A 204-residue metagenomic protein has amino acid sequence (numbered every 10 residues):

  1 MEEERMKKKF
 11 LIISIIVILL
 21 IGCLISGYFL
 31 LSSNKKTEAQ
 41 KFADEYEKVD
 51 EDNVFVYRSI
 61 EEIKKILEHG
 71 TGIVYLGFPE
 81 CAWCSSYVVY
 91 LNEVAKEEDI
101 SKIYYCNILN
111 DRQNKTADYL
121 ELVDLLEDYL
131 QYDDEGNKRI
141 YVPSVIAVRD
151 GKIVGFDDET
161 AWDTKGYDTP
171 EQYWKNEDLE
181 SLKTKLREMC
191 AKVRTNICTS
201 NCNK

Functional and structural regions predicted by a protein language model:
E4-L19: N-terminal Sec-pathway targeting helices
S14, L20-L30: Hydrophobic alpha-helical membrane-insertion segments, chiefly the h-region of N-terminal signal peptides
G27-G72, E80, L186-K204: Proteins that catalyze or organize thiol-disulfide redox chemistry and the adjacent proteostasis machinery handling
V54-Y57, L76, I100-D124: Thiol-based oxidoreductase modules, predominantly thioredoxin-like and allied folds used for disulfide exchange
E62-Y105: Local sequence-structure signature of Cys/Sec-based thiol-disulfide redox active-site neighborhoods
I73-Y75, K102-N107, S144-V148, G155-F156: Structural recognition of the beta-strand scaffold that forms the well-ordered cores of secreted hydrolase catalytic
D111-K152: Structural alpha/beta surface segment adjacent to cysteine/selenocysteine redox centers across thiol/disulfide enzymes
E135-N203: Non-catalytic, surface beta->alpha helical segment in thiol-disulfide oxidoreductase systems
